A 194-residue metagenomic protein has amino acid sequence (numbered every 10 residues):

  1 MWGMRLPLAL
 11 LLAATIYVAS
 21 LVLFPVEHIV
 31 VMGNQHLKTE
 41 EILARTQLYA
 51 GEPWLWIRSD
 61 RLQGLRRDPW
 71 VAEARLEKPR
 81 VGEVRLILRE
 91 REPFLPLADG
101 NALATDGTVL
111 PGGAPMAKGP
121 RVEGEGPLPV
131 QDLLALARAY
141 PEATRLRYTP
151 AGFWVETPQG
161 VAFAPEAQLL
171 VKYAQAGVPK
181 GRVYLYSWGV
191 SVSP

Functional and structural regions predicted by a protein language model:
M1-A19, F24, Q47-G51, E73-P194: Charged, solvent-exposed interaction patches on well-folded alpha/beta domains that mediate macromolecular contacts
F24-V26, L37: A broad, structural micro-motif
H28, W70-E73: Residues at the N-termini of beta-strands
V31: Extended, alpha-helix-rich binding/interface surfaces that flank or overlap catalytic cores and mediate recognition
Q35-W70: Short extracytoplasmic
